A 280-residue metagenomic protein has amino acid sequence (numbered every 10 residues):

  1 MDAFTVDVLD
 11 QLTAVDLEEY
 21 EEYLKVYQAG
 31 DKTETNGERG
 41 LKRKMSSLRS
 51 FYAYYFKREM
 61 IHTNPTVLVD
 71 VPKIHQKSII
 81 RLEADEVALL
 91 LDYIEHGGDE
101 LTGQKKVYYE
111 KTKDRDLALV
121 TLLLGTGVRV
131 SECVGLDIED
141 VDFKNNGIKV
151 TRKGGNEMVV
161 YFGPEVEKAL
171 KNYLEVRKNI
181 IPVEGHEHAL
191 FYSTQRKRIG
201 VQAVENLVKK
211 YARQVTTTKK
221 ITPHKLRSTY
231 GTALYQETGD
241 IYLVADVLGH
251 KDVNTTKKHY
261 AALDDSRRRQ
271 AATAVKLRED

Functional and structural regions predicted by a protein language model:
M1-D280: Conserved catalytic core of the tyrosine transesterase superfamily
